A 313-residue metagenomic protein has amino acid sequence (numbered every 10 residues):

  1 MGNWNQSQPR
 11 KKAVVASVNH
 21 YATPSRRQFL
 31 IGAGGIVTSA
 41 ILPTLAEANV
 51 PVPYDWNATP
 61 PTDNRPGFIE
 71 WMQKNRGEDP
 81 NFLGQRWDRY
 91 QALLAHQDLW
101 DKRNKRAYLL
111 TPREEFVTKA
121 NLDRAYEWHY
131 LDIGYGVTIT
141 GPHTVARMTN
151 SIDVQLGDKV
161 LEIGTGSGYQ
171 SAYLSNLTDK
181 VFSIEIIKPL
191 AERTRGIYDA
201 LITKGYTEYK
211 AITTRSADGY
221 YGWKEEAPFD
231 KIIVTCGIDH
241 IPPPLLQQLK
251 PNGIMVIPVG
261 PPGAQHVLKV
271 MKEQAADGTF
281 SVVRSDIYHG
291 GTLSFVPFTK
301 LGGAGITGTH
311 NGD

Functional and structural regions predicted by a protein language model:
R10-I36: N-terminal secretory signal peptides and thylakoid transit peptides that target proteins across membranes
G34, L109-R113, K250: Short amphipathic alpha-helical surface patches that mediate protein-protein
N49-Q85, Q247, V256-D313: SAM/dcSAM-binding transferase cores
V50-L156, G291: Class I SAM-dependent transferase core
D153-Q274: Conserved nucleotide-cofactor-binding alpha/beta core module
